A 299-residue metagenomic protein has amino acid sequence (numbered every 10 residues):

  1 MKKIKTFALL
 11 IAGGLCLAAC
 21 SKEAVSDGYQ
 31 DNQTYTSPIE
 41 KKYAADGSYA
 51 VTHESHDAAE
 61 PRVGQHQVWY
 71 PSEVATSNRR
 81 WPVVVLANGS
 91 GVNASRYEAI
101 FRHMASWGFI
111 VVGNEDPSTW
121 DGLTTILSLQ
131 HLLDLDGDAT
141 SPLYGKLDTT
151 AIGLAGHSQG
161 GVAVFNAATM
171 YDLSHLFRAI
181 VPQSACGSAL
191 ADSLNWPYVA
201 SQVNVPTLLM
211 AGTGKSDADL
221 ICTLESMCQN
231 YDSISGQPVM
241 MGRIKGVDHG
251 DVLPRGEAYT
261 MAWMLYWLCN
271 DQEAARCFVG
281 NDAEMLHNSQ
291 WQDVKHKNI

Functional and structural regions predicted by a protein language model:
L17-A19: C-terminal motif of bacterial Sec signal peptides marking the signal peptidase cleavage site
S21-E23: Bacterial signal peptide processing site
V25-R80: Short conserved active-site loop signatures built around small residues
A75-W81, L123-V162, M170, S174: Gly/Ser-rich "nucleophile elbow"/oxyanion-hole loop immediately N-terminal to the catalytic nucleophile in hydrolases
W81, N88-V92: Active-site glycine-rich loops that stabilize anionic/oxyanionic intermediates across multiple enzyme folds
S95-G113: Short amphipathic alpha-helix adjacent to the substrate-entry channel of hydrolases
F177-V252: The feature captures the conserved acid-bearing segment of alpha/beta-hydrolase catalytic domains
Q237, K245-I299: Alpha/beta-hydrolase-fold serine-hydrolase catalytic core, especially in secreted/extracellular enzymes
